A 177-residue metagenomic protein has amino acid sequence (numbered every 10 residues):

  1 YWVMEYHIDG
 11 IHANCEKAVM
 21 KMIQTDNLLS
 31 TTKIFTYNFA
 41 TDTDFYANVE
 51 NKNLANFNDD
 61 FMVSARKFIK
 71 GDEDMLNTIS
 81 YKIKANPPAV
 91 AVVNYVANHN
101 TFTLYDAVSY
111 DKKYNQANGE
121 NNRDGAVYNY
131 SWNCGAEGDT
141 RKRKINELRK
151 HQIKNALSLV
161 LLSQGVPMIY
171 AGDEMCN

Functional and structural regions predicted by a protein language model:
Y1-K17: Active-site groove signature of glycoside hydrolases
H7, M20-A171, M175: Conserved alpha/beta catalytic core and glycan-binding cleft of carbohydrate-active enzymes
